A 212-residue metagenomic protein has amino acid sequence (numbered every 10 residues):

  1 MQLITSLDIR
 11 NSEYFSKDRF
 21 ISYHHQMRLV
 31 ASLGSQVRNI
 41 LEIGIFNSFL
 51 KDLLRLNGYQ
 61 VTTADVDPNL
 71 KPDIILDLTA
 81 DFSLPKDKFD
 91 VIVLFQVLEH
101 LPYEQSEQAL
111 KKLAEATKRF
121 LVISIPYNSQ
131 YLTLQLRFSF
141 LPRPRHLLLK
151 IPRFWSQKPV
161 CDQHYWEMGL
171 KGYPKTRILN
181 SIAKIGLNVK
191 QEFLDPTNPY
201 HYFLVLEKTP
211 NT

Functional and structural regions predicted by a protein language model:
M1-D87, V91, E107-L110, H164-T176 (+3 more regions): Conserved N-terminal segment of class I S-adenosyl-L-methionine
T5-L7, F95, I125-N128: Short loop/turn segments at strand-loop or loop-helix junctions that form parts of catalytic or ligand-binding pockets
D73, F120-L121: Short, well-ordered beta-strand core segments
D90-E104: A short SAM/SAH-binding and catalytic strip from SAM-dependent methyltransferases
E107-F120: A short glycine-rich, Lys/Arg-flanked "PGG" loop and its adjoining helix->strand segment in the class I
V122-I151: Conserved class I S-adenosyl-L-methionine
L147-H164, K171: Conserved catalytic/acceptor-binding region of the Class I
